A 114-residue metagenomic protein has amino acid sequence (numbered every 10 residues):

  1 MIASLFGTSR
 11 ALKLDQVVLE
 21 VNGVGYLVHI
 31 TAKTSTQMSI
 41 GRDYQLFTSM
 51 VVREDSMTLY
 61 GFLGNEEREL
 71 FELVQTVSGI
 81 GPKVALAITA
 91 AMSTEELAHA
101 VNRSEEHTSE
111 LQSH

Functional and structural regions predicted by a protein language model:
I2-F6, R10-S104: Long, highly charged, low-complexity intrinsically disordered interaction regions that mediate electrostatic DNA/RNA
E106-S113: Conserved small/polar residues in nucleotide/adenosyl-binding loops
